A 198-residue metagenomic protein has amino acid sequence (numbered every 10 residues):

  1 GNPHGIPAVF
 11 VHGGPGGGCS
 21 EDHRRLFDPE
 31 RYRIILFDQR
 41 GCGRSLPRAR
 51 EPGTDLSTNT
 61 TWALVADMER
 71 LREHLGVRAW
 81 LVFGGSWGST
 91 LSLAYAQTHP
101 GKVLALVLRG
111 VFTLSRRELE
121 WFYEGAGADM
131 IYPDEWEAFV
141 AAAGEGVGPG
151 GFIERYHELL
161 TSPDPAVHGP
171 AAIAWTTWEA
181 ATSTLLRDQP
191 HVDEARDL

Functional and structural regions predicted by a protein language model:
G1-A49: Conserved HGGG/HGGXW glycine-rich cap/lid loop of the alpha/beta-hydrolase fold
G5-A8, S20, Y95, V103 (+1 more regions): Hydrophobic/basic alpha-helical segments enriched in Actinobacteria
F37, W87, W175-W178: Tryptophan-centric aromatic hotspots in well-structured domains and transmembrane helices
A49-L64, R117-A126: Catalytic nucleophile-loop/oxyanion-hole region of alpha/beta-hydrolase and closely related hydrolase-like folds
W62-W80: Conserved acidic catalytic loop of the alpha/beta-hydrolase fold
R78-E120: Conserved hydrolase catalytic core segment
W121-D197: Alpha/beta-hydrolase
